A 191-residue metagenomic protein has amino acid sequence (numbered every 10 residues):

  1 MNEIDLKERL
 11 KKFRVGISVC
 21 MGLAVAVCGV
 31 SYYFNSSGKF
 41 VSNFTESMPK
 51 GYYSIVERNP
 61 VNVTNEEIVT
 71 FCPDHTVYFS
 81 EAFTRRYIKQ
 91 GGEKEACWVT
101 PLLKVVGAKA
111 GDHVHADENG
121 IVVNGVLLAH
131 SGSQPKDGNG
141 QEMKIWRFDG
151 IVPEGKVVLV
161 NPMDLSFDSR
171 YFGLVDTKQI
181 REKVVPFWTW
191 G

Functional and structural regions predicted by a protein language model:
M1-P101, G150-I151, R170-G191: Protein maturation boundaries and topogenic segments
R58, D74, N119, P162-M163: Short, surface-exposed secondary-structure boundary micro-motifs
V77, V114, I121, L165-S166: Solvent-exposed loop/turn segments at secondary-structure junctions within structured extracellular/periplasmic domains
A96-H130: Mid-length scaffold segments of soluble, non-membrane domains
S131-V184, W188-G191: Acidic/glycine-rich C-terminal interaction modules and beta/coil loop segments that lie outside canonical DNA-binding
